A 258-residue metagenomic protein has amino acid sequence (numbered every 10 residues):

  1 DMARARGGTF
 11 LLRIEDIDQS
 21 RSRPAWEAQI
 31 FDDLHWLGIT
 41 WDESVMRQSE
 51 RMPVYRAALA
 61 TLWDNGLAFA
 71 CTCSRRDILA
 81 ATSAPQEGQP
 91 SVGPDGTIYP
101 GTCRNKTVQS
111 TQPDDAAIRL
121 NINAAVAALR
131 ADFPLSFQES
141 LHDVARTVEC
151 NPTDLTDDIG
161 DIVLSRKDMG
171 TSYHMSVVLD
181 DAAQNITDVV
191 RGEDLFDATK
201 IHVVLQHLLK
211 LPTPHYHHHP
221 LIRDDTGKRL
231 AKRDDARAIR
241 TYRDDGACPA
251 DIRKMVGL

Functional and structural regions predicted by a protein language model:
D1-G88, A182, E193-L211, T226: N-terminal Rossmann-like or analogous alpha/beta NTP/dinucleotide-binding catalytic cores that position adenine
D42-E43, T213-Y216, A250-I252: Short, surface-exposed acidic
R76-L230, A238-R243: Active-site cores that bind ATP or allylic diphosphates and position pyrophosphate for catalysis
D244-L258: Extended, charge-rich low-complexity interaction segments
